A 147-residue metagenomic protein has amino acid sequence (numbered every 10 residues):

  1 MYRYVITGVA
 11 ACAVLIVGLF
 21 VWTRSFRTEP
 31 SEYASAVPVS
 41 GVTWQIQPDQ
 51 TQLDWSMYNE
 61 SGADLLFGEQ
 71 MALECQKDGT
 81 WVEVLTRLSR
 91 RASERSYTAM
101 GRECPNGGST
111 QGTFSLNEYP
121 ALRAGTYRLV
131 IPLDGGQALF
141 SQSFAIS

Functional and structural regions predicted by a protein language model:
M1-A13: N-terminal Sec-pathway targeting helices
Y2, V84, F114-S115: Poly-acidic low-complexity segments
G8, I16-S89, R95, P132-S147: Primarily secretory-pathway and cell-envelope proteins
L88-T126: Short, solvent-exposed, Trp/other aromatic-anchored flexible loops in extracytoplasmic proteins
